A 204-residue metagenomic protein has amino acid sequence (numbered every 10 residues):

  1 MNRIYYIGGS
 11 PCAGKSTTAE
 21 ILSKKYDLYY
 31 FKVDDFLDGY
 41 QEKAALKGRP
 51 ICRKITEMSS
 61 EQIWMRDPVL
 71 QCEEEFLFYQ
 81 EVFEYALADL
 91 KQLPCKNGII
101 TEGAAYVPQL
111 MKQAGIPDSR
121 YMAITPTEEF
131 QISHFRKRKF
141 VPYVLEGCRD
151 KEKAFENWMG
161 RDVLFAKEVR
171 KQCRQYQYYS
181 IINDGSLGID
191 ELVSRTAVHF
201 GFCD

Functional and structural regions predicted by a protein language model:
I7: Hydrophobic anchor at the beta1->P-loop junction of P-loop NTPases
C12-A13: ATP-binding Walker
S16: Walker A/P-loop
L28-A44: Short beta-strand-centered segment that lines the nucleotide-binding/catalytic pocket of NTP-utilizing
G39-G98, A105: ATP-dependent small-molecule kinase phosphotransfer cores that center on conserved nucleotide phosphate-binding segments
G115-R120, Y176-Q177: Short glycine-/polar-rich loops that comprise or flank the Walker A/P-loop and associated switch/sensor motifs
D118-F165: A glycine- and Lys/Arg-enriched "phosphate-lid" helix/loop adjacent to the NTP-binding pocket of small-molecule kinases
L164-D204: NTP-dependent small-molecule kinase module
